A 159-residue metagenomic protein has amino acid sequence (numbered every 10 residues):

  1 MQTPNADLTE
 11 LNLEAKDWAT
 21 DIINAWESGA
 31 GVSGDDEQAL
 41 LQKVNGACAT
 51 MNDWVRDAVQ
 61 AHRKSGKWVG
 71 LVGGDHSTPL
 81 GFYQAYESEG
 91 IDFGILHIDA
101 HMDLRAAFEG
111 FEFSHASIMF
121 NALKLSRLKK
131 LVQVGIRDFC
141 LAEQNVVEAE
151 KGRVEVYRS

Functional and structural regions predicted by a protein language model:
M1-S159: Conserved alpha-helical scaffold segments that buttress catalytic/binding sites
